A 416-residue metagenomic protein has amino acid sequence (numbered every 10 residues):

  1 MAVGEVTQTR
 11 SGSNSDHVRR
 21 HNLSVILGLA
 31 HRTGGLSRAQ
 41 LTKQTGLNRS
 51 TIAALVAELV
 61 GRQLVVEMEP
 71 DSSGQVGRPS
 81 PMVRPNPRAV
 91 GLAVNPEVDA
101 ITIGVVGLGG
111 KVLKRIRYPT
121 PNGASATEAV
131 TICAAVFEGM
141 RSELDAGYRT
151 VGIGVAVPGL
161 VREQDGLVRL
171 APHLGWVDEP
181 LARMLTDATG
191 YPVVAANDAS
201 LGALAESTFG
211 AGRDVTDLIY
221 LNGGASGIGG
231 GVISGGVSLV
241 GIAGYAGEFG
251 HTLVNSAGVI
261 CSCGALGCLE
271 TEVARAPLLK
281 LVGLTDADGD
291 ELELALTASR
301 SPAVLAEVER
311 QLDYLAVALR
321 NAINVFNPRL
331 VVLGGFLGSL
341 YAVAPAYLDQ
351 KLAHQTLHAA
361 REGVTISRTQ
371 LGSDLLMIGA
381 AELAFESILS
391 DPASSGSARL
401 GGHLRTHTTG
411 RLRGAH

Functional and structural regions predicted by a protein language model:
M1-R149, T189, A257, L269-H416: ATP-binding/phosphotransfer module of carbohydrate and carboxylate kinases, centering on a glycine-rich
A93-V94, G152-A156, L160-P277, P392-H416: Phosphate-binding/catalytic loop of phosphoryl-transfer enzymes
